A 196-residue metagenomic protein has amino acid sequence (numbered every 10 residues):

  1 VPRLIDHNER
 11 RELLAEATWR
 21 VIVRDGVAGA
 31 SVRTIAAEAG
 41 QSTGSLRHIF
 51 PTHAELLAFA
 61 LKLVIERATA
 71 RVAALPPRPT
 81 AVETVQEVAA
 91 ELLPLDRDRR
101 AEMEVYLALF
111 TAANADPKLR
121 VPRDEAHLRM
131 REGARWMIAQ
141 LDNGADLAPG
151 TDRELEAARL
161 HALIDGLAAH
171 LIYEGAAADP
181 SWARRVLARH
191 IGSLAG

Functional and structural regions predicted by a protein language model:
V1-R3, G196: Actinobacteria-biased recognition of intrinsically disordered, low-complexity terminal regions
H7-T18, I35, A60-V64, A68 (+1 more regions): Generic hydrophobic, amphipathic alpha-helix propensity
L13, A17-F59: Helix-turn-helix
W19, A73, A90-L93, R135 (+2 more regions): Solvent-exposed, non-membrane alpha-helical residues enriched in polar/charged side chains
G26, A112-P117: Short loop-to-helix capping motifs
F59-K62, A73-M103, R153-L160: Hydrophobic alpha-helical connector segments
A74, D98-L107, P117-N143, A158 (+2 more regions): Amphipathic alpha-helical packing segments from all-alpha helical-bundle domains
E104, A108-F110, G133, G150-Y173 (+1 more regions): Hydrophobic alpha-helical segments that form the core of small-molecule binding pockets and/or dimer interfaces
